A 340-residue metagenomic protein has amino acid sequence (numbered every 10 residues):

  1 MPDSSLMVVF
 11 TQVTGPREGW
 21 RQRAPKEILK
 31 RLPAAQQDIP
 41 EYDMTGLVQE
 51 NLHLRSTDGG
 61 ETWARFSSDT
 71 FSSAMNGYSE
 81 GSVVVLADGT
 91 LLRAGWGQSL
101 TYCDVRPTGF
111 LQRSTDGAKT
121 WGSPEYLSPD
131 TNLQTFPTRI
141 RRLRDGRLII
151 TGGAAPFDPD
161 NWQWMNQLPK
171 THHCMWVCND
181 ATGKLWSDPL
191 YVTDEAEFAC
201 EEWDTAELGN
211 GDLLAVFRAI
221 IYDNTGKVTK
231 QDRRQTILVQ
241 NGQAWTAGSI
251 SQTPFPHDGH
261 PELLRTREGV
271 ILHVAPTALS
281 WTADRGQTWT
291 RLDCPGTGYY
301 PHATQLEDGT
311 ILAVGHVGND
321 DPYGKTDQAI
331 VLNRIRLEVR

Functional and structural regions predicted by a protein language model:
M1-R340: Asp-box/BNR beta-propeller blade signature and adjacent active/binding-site loops in extracellular glycan-interacting
